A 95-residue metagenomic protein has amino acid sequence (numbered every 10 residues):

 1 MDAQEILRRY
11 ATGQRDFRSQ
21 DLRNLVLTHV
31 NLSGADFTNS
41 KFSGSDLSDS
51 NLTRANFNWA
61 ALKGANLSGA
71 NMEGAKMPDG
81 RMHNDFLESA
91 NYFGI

Functional and structural regions predicted by a protein language model:
M1-I95: Tandem repeat scaffolds
